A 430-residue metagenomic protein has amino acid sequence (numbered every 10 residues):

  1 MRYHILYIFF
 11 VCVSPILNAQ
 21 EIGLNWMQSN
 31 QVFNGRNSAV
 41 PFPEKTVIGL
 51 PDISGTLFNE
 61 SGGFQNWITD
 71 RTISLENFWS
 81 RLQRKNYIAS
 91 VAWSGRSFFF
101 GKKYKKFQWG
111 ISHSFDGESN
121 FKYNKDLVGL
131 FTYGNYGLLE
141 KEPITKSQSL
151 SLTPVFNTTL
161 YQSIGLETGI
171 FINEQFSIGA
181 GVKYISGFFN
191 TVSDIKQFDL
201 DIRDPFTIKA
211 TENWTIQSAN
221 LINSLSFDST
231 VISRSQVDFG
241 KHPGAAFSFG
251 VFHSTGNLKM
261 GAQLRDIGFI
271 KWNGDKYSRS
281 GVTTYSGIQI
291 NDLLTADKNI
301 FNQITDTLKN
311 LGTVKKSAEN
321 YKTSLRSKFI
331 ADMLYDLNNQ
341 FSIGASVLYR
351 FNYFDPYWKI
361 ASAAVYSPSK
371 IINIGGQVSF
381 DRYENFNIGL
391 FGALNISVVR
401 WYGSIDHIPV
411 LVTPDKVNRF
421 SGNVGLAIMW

Functional and structural regions predicted by a protein language model:
M1-G23, W430: Bacterial Sec-dependent N-terminal signal peptides
M1-R2, I8, S38, I48-L50 (+1 more regions): Generic low-polarity alpha-helical segments
H4-L6, Y104, I185: Small/flexible residues
S14, S114-G117, K125, T132-E140: The feature marks either
A19-Y123: N-terminal, post-signal peptide beta-strand-biased segments of exported outer-membrane/organellar beta-barrel and other
L127-L130, Y136-W430: Outer-membrane beta-barrel porins/channels
